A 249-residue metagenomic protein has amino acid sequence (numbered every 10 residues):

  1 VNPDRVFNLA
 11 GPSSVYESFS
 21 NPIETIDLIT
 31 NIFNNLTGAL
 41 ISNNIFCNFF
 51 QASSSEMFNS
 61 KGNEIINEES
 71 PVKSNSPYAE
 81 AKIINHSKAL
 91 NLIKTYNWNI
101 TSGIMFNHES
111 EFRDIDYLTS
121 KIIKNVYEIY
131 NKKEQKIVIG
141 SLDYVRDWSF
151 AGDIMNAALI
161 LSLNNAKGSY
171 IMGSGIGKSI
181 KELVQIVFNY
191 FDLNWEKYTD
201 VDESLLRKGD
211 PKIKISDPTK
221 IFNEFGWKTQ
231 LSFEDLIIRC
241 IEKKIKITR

Functional and structural regions predicted by a protein language model:
V1-H108, W227, L231, R239-C240 (+1 more regions): N-terminal Rossmann-like NAD(P)+-binding domain of SDR-like oxidoreductases, especially those catalyzing
S13-S14, R113, K178-S179: Short alpha-helical
L28-N31, Y117, K121: A general alpha-helical scaffold signature found inside nucleotide-binding enzyme cores
F50, E64, T101, D116 (+3 more regions): Residues that recognize and position ribonucleotide moieties
S74-A81, E111, I115-T119, D147-A151: The catalytic Tyr-centered alpha-helix of NAD(P)H-dependent dehydrogenases
P77, N85, I115, I180 (+1 more regions): Conserved donor sugar-nucleotide recognition element shared by glycan-biosynthetic enzymes
T119-K121, V126-R249: C-terminal substrate-binding subdomain of Rossmann-fold SDR/epimerase-dehydratase oxidoreductases
